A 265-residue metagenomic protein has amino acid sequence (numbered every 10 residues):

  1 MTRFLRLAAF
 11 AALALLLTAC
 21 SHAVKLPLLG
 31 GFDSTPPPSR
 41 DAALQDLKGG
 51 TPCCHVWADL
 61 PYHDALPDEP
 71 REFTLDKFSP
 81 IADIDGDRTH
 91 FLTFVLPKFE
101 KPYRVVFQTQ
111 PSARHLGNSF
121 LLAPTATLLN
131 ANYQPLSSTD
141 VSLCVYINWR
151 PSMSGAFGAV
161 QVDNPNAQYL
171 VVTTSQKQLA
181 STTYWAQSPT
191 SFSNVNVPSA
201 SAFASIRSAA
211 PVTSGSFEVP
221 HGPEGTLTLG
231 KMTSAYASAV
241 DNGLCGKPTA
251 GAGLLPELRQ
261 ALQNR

Functional and structural regions predicted by a protein language model:
M1-A9: Bacterial N-terminal signal peptides that target proteins for export
L16-A19: C-terminal motif of bacterial Sec signal peptides marking the signal peptidase cleavage site
S21-V24: Bacterial signal peptide processing site
L26-D76, V95-P97, T174-R265: C-terminal edge strands of extracellular/lumenal beta-sandwich accessory domains
E72-K98, P102: Non-catalytic, beta-strand-enriched accessory regions in extracellular/secretory proteins and membrane protein
E100-V106, V160-Y184: Noncatalytic modules at the cell exterior or secretory-pathway interfaces, chiefly beta-strand-rich lectin/adhesion
L116-T125: Short coil-to-beta strand junction motifs in C2/discoidin
S138-N148: Solvent-exposed serine/threonine-rich low-complexity stretches and specific carbohydrate-binding patches
